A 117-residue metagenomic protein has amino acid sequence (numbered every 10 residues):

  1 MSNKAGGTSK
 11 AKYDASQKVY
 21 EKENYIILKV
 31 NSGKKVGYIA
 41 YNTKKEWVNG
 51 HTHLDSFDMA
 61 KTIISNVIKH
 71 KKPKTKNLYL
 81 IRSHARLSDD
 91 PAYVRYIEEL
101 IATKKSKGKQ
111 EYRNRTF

Functional and structural regions predicted by a protein language model:
S2-Y41, V48-N49, N77-I81, D89-N114: Short N-terminal "domain-start" leader segments that mark the transition from disordered tails or signal peptides into
K44-I63: A short, exposed loop/beta-hairpin motif centered on an aromatic-Gly-Thr core
H70-L78: Short amphipathic alpha-helical heptad-repeat segments
